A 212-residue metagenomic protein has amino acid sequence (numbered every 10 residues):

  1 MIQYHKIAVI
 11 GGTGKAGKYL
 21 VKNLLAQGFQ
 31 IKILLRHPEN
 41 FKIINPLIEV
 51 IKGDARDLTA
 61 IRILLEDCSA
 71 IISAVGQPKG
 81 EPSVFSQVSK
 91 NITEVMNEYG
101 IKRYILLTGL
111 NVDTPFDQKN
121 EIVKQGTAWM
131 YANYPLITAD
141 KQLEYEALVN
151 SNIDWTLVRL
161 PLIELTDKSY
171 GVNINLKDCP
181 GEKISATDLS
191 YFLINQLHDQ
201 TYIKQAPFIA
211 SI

Functional and structural regions predicted by a protein language model:
K6-Q27: N-terminal Rossmann NAD(P)H-binding glycine-rich loop of SDR-like oxidoreductase domains
L34-E39, A55: N-terminal Rossmann-fold cofactor-binding loop
E49-C68: Conserved Rossmann-fold cofactor-binding substructure of NAD(P)-dependent oxidoreductases
S69-I72, I105: N-terminal Rossmann-like NAD(P) cofactor-binding module of classical short-chain dehydrogenase/reductase
P78-Y104, L143: NAD(P)-cofactor binding segment of oxidoreductase domains
V84, V158, I184-I194, Q205: Substrate-positioning beta->alpha
Y145-T166: Conserved beta-loop-beta element that borders a ligand/cofactor-binding pocket
D167-G171, Q196-Q205: Glycine/proline-rich active-site loop of Rossmann-fold NAD(P)-dependent oxidoreductases
